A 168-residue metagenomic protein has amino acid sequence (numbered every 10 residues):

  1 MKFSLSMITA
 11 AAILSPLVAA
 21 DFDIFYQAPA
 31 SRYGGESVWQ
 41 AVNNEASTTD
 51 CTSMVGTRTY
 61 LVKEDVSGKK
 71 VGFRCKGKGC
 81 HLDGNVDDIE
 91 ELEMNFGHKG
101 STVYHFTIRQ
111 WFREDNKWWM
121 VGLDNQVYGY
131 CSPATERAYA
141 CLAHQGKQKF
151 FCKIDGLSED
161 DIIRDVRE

Functional and structural regions predicted by a protein language model:
M1-F22: Fungal secretory targeting signals
L17, P29-S31, L157: Generic structural motif
D21-K76: Short, surface-exposed binding/anchoring microloops in extracellular/periplasmic proteins
D50, E64-S67, V71-E168: Extracellular low-complexity, O-glycosylation-prone Ser/Thr/Pro/Gly-rich "stalks" and linkers flanking catalytic
